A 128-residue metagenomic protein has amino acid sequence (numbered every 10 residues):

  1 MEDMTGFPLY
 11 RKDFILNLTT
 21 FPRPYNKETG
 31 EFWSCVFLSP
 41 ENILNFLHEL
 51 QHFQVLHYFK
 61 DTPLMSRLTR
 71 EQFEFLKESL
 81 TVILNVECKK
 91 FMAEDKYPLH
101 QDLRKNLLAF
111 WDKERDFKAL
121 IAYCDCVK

Functional and structural regions predicted by a protein language model:
M1-K27, E87-A93: Auxiliary, metal-adjacent structural segments of Zn-dependent hydrolase domains
L16-T20, T62, K118-Y123: Alpha-helical, largely C-terminal catalytic domains that coordinate divalent metal ions via clustered Asp/Glu/His
L18-P22, V36-S39, Q51, L80: Short, flexible loop/turn elements at secondary-structure junctions
T29-W33, V55-T62: Flexible internal linker/loop segments at domain or repeat junctions
E31-F46: Short pre-active-site segment immediately N-terminal to the catalytic Zn-binding motif
L44-K60: Active-site recognition of the HExxH zinc-binding catalytic motif
M65-F110: Post-HExxH zinc-binding segment in Zn-dependent metallohydrolases
H100-K128: Pan-zinc metallopeptidase signature
